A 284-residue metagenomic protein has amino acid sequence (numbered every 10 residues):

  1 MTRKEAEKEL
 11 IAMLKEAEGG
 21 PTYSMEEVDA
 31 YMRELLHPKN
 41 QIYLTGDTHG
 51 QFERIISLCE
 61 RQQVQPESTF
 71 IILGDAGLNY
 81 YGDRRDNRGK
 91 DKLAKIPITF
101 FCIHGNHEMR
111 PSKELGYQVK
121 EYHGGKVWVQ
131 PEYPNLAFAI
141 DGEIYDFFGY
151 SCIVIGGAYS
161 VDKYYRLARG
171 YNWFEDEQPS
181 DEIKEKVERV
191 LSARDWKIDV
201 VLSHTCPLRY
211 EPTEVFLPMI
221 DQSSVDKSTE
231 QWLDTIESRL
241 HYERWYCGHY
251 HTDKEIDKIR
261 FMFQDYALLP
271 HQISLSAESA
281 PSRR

Functional and structural regions predicted by a protein language model:
T2-V28: Short linear interaction segments
M25-L35, Q41, T45, G50-F147 (+2 more regions): Core catalytic region of metal-dependent phosphoesterases/phosphodiesterases, especially metallo-beta-lactamase-like
E34-Y43, I144-V154, V200, I256-R260: Beta-strand-turn-beta hairpins that frame and shape the catalytic cleft of phosphate-ester-processing enzymes
L44-G46, F70-D75, F100-H107, A139-I140 (+4 more regions): Active-site neighborhood of phospho(di)ester-bond hydrolases with catalytic His/Asp-centered motifs
H49-G50, G77-N79, H107-M109, G157-V161 (+3 more regions): Short, solvent-exposed loop/turn segments at secondary-structure junctions
D91, T99-I103, Q118-H123, W128-V129 (+1 more regions): Conserved beta-sheet core of the metallophosphoesterase superfamily
W128, P134, F148-K227: Active-site-proximal loop/helix segment associated with metal-binding centers of metalloenzymes
